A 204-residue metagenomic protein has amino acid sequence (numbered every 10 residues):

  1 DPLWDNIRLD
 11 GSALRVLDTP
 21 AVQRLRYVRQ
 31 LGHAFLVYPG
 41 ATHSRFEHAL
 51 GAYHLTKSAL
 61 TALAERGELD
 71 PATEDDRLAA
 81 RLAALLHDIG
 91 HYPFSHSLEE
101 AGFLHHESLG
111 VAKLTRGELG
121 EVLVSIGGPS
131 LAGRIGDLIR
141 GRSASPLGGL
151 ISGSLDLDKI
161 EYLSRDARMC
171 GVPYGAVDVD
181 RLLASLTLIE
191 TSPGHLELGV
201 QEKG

Functional and structural regions predicted by a protein language model:
D1-R29, L36, G40-L82, Y92-G204: Sequence-structural signature of the catalytic-core scaffold of metal-dependent phosphohydrolases that act on
